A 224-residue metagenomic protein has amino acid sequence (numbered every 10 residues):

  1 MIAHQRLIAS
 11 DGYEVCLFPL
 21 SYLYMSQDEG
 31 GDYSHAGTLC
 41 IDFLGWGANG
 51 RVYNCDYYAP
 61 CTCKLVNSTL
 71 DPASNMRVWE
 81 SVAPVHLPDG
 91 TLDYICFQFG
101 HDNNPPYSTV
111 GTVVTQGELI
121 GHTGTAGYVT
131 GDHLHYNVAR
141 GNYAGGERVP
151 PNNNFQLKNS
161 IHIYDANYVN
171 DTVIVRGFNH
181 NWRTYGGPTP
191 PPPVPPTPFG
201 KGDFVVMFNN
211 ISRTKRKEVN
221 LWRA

Functional and structural regions predicted by a protein language model:
I2-C16, G47, R51-V52, T109-T115 (+4 more regions): Acidic, glycine-rich catalytic/binding loops that coordinate metals and/or anionic ligands
A9-M25, S34, N67-P72, Q116 (+3 more regions): Polar, enzyme-active/binding microenvironments
L20-C61: Short glycine/threonine/proline-enriched tight-turn/helix- or strand-capping micro-motif at secondary-structure
M25, C63, G111-T123: A structural signal for short beta-strand/turn segments enriched in small hydrophobics and glycine
S26, L44, E80, G100 (+2 more regions): Residue-level detector of conserved, well-ordered beta-strand and adjacent loop positions that form binding/recognition
C40-F43, Q116, G121-H122, H133-A139: Active-site scaffold segments
V52-N54, Y58-Y107, A126-R140: Zn2+-dependent peptidoglycan hydrolase active-site motif and core
N220-A224: Short, surface-exposed polybasic-aromatic patches that bind anionic ligands, especially phosphate groups
